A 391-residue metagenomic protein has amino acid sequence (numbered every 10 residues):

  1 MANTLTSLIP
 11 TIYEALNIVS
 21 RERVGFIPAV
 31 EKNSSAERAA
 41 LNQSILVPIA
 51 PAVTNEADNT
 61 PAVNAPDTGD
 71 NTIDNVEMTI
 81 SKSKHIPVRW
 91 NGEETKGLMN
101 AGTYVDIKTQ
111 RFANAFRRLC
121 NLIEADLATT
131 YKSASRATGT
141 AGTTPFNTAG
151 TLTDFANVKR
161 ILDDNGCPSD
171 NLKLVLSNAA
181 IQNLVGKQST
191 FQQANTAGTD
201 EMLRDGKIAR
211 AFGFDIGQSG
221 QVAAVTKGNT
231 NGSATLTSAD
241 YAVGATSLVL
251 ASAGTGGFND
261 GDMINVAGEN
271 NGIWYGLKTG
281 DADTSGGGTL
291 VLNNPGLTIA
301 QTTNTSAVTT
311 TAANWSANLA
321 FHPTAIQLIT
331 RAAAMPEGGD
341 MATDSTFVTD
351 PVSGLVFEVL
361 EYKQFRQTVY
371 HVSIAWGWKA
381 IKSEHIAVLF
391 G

Functional and structural regions predicted by a protein language model:
M1-A29, E37-A39, Q193-G228, W315-G391: Protruding loop/beta-arch "assembly-hinge" segments enriched in small, turn-prone residues
M1-I80: N-terminal "assembly arms/tails" that initiate or stabilize quaternary assembly in self-assembling proteins
E31-L41, I49-E56, L152-V185: Short, low-complexity, charged/polar segments at coil/turn and helix-coil boundaries
V47, E77-T140, T144, D163-A180 (+3 more regions): Long, contiguous amphipathic alpha-helices that act as assembly "spine/axial" helices in icosahedral shell and virion
N55-D58, V88-R89, L98, N183-G186 (+2 more regions): Short helix/loop capping segments that flank catalytic or ligand/cofactor-binding pockets
G102-C167, A179-V185, K227-A253, A267-A282: Alpha-helical scaffold segments that mediate packing/assembly in large oligomeric complexes
N183, Q188-T302, V388-F390: Autoprocessing Asn-cyclization modules and mimics
N265-V266, V291, A307-T310, H371: Hydrophobic beta-strand signal
